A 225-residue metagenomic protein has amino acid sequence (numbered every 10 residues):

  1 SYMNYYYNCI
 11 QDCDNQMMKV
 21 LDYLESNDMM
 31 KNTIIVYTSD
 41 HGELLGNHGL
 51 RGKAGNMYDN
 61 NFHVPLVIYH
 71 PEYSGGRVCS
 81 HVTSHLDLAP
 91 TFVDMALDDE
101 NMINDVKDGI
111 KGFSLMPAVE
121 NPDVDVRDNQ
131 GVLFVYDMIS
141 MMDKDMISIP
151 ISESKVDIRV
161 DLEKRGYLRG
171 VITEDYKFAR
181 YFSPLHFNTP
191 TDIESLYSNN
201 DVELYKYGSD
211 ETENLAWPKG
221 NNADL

Functional and structural regions predicted by a protein language model:
S1-T33: A long, amphipathic alpha-helix that forms part of the scaffold/cap immediately adjacent to metal-dependent active
S1-Y2, L44, R51, D210 (+1 more regions): Active-site His/acidic residue clusters
S1-Y5, Y69-Y73, G208-E213: Short glycine/proline-rich turn/loop motifs
M3-D12, A54-F62, S74-T91, E100-S114 (+3 more regions): A short beta-strand-to-alpha-helix junction
D14, L21-L24, D28, P71 (+3 more regions): A generic secondary-structure signal for well-formed alpha-helical elements
D22-S84: Histidine-centered active-site microenvironments of extracellular/periplasmic hydrolases and transferases
K31-V36, G76-V171: Polar, surface-exposed loop/tail segments that function as active-site lids or cofactor/substrate-recognition elements
Y58-N60, Y136-L225: C-terminal, low-complexity/hydrophilic appendages and adjacent surface loops of extracellular/periplasmic anionic
